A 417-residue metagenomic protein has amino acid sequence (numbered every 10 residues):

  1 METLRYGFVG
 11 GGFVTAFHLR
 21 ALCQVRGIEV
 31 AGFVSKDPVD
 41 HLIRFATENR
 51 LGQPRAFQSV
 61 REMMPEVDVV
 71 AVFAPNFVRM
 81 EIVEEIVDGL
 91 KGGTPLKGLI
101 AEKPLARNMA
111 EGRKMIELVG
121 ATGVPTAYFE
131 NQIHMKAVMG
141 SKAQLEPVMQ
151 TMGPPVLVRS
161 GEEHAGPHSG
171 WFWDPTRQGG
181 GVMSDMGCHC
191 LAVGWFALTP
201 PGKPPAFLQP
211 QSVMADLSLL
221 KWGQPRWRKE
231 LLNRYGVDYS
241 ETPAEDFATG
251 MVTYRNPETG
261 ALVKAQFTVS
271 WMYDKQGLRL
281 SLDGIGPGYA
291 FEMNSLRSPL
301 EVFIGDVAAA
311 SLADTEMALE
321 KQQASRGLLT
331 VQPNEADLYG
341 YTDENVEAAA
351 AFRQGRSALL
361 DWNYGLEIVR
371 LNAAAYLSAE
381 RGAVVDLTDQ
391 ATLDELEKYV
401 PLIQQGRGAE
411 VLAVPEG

Functional and structural regions predicted by a protein language model:
M1-L51: N-terminal Rossmann-like dinucleotide-binding module
E48-R50, E85-K97, P147-T151, L198-F207 (+1 more regions): Alpha-helix termini
N49-G120, A137: Beta-loop-alpha module in the N-terminal Rossmann-like domain of NAD(P)-dependent dehydrogenases, especially those
F73, E102, T268-V269, D283-G286: Short, well-ordered coil/turn residues at beta-beta hairpins and beta-strand->alpha-helix junctions within
A101, T126-Y128, M293: Hydrophobic residues in well-ordered beta-strands that form the structural core
L105-G170, C190-L191: A contiguous active-site-proximal alpha/beta segment in oxidoreductase catalytic domains
G170-G277, N363: Rossmann-like dinucleotide-binding domain that binds NAD(P)(H)
L220-W222, R226-E241, T249, N256-T259 (+4 more regions): C-terminal glycine/acidic-rich active-site capping loop/insertion
